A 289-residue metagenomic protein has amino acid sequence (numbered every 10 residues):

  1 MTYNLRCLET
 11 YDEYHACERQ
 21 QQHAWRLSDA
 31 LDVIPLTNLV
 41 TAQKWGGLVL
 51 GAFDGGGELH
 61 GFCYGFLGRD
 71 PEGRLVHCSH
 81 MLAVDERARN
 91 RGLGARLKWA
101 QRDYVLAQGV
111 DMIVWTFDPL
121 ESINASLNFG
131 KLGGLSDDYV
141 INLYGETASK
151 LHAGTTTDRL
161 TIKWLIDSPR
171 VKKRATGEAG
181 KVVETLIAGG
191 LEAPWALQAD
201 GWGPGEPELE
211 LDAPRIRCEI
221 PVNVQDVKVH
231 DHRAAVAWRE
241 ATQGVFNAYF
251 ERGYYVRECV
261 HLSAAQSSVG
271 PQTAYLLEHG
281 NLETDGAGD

Functional and structural regions predicted by a protein language model:
Y3-E86, V140, V260-A265, G280: A conserved beta-strand-loop-helix scaffold within acyl/acetyltransferase catalytic domains
T10, Q108, E121, L127 (+1 more regions): Intrinsically disordered, low-complexity, positively biased terminal segments
E72, D85-R96, Q108, E121: Conserved glycine-rich acetyl-CoA-binding loop
V76, M112, R215-R217: Intrinsic-disorder/low-complexity, polar/charged segments enriched in Ser/Thr/Lys/Arg/Asp/Glu/Gln
H80, T116, K163: A cross-family glycoside hydrolase active-site/sugar-binding cleft signature
N90-V105, N124, A234, W238-A241: Conserved acetyl-CoA-binding loop-helix of GNAT-fold acetyltransferases
V105-D118: Conserved GNAT acetyl-CoA-binding A-motif
L132-G133: Active-site-proximal glycine-rich helix-loop-beta segment
